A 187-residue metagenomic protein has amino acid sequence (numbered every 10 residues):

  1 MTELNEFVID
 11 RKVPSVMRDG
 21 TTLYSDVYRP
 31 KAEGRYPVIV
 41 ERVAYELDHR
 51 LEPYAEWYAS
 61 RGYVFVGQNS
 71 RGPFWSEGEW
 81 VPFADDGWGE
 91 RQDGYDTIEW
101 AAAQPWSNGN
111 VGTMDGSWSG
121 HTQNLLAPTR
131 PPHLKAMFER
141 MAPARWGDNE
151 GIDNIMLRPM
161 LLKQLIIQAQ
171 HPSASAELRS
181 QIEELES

Functional and structural regions predicted by a protein language model:
M1-G34: N-terminal cap/lid segment of alpha/beta-hydrolase-fold proteins
M1-R11, P37, H49, N69 (+2 more regions): Beta-propeller folds
T22, R35-V38, R61-V64, S107-N110 (+1 more regions): Loop/turn elements at helix/coil->beta-strand transitions in domains of secreted/extracellular proteins
P30-A103: Cap/lid segment of the alpha/beta-hydrolase catalytic domain
S60, P128-S187: Accessory cap/linker subdomain of secreted extracellular hydrolases
V66-G67, D115, E139: Hydrophobic residues in well-ordered beta-strands that form the structural core
P105-W118: Alpha/beta-hydrolase fold nucleophile elbow
W118-P131: Short glycine-enriched nucleophile-adjacent loop and the immediately C-terminal alpha-helix near the catalytic center
